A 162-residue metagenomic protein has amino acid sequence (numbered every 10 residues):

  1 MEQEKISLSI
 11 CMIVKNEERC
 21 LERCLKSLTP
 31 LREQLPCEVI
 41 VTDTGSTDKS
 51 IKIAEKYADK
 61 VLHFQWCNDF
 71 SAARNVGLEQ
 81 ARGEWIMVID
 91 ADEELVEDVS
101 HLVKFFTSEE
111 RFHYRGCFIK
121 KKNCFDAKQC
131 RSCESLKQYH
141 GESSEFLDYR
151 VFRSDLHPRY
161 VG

Functional and structural regions predicted by a protein language model:
S7-S9, E38: Cell-envelope/extracellular polymer assembly enzymes that use nucleotide-activated donors
E17-C20, S46: Donor nucleotide-sugar binding loop of glycosyltransferases
E22, D48-Y57, D98-V99: Acidic helix N-cap motif at the loop->helix transition within catalytic regions of sugar-transfer enzymes
K26-P36: Short, acidic, metal-binding catalytic loop of nucleotide-sugar glycosyltransferases
S27, I40-K52, W66, D90: A conserved acidic beta->alpha catalytic loop
C37, I51-V76, Q80: Conserved donor nucleotide-binding strand/loop of the catalytic core
A72-L78, L95-G162: Catalytic-site signature of metal-activated, phosphate-bearing donor transferases, centered on the GT-A/GT-A-like
I86: Short aromatic/hydrophobic "clamp" motif used to bind/position activated sugar donors
